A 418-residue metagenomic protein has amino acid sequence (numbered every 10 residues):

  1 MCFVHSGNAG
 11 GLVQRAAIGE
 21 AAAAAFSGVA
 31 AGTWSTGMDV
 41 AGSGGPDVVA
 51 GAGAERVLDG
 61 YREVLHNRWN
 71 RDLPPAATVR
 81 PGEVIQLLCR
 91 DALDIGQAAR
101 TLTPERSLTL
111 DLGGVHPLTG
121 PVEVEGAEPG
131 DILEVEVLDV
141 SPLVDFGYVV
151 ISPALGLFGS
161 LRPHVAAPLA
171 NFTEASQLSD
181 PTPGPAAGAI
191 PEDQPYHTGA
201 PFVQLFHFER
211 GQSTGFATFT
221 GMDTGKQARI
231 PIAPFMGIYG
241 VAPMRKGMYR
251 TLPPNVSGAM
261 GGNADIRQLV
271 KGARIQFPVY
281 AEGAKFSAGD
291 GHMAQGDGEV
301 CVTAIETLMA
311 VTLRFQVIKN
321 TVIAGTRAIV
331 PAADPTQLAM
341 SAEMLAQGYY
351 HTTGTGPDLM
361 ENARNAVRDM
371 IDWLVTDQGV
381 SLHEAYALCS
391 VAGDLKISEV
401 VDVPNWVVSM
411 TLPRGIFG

Functional and structural regions predicted by a protein language model:
M1, A9-G10, Q14-S27, A385: N-terminal export leaders
G7, W34, G44-L110: N-terminal, Lys/Arg-enriched amphipathic/low-complexity engagement segments that precede the first folded domain
G60-N70, D111-T119, L252-M260: Short, structured beta-strand/loop micro-motifs enriched in basic residues and often containing a Trp
L87, I132-V135, F277: A generic structural signal for residues embedded in beta-strands
A92-T103, V140-I151, G283-M293, S398-V401: Short, Lys/Arg- and Gly-enriched loop/turn segments at beta-strand edges
P142-V270, Q276: Intrinsically disordered, low-complexity linker/loop segments enriched in Gly/Pro and charged/polar residues
R229-P357: Conserved mixed alpha/beta catalytic, RNA-binding, or beta-rich assembly cores of soluble enzyme, regulatory
